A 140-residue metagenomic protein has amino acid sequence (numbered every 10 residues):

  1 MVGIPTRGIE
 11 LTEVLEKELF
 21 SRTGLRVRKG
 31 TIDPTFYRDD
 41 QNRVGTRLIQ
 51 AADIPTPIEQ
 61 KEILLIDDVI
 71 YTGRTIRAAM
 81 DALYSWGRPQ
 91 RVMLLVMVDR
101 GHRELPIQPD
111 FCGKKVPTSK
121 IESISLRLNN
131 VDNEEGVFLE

Functional and structural regions predicted by a protein language model:
M1-E140: PRPP-associated nucleotide enzymes
